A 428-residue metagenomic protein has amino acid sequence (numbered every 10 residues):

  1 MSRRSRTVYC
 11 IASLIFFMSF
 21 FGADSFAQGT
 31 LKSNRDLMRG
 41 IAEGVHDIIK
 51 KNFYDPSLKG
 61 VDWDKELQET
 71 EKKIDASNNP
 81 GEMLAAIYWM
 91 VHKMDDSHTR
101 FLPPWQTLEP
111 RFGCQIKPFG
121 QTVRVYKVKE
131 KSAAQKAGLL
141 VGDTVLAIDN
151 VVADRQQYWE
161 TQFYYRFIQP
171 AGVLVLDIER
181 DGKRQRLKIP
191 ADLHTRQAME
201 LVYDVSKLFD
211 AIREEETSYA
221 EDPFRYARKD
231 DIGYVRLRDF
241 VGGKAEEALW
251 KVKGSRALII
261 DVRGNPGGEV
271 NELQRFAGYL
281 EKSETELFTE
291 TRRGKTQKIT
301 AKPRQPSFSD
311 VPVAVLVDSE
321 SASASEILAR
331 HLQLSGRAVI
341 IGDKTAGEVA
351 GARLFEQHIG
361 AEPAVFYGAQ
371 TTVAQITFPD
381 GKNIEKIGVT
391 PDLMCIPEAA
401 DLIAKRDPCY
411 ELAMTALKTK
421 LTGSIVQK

Functional and structural regions predicted by a protein language model:
M1-A12: Bacterial N-terminal signal peptides that target proteins for export
C10-F20: Bacterial N-terminal signal peptides
S25-G29: Boundary at the C-terminal end of the N-terminal hydrophobic targeting segment
V45, A134-W159, I259-R263, S335 (+1 more regions): Conserved PDZ fold ligand-binding element
V45, M90, A134, G142 (+7 more regions): Terminal peptide-recognition signature
S57-R124, V173, D181-R225, T422-K428: Extended, small/polar residue-biased N-terminal targeting/export presequences and adjacent propeptide/linker tracts
Q106-R155, V241-G242: PDZ/PDZ-like domain segments forming the peptide/carboxylate-binding groove, activating on the N-terminal beta-strands
A171-V173, D177-E362: Cleft-lining beta-strand/loop regions that shape enzyme active-site pockets
